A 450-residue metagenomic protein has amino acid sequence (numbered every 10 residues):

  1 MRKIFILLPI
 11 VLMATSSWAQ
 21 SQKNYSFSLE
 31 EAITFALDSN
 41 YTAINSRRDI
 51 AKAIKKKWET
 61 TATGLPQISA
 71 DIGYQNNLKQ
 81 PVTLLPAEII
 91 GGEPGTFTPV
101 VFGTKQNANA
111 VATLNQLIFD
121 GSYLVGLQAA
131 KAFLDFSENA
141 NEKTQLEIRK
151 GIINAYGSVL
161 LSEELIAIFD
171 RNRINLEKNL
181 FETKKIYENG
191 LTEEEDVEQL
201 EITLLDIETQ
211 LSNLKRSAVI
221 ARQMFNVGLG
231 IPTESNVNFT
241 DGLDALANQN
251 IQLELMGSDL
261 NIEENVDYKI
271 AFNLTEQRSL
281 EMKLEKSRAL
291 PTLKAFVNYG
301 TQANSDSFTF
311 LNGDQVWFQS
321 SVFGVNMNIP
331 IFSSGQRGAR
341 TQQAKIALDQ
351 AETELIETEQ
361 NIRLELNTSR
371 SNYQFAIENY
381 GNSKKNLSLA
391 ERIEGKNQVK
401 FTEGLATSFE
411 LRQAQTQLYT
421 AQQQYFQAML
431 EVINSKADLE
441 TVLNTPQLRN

Functional and structural regions predicted by a protein language model:
I4-M13: Sec-dependent N-terminal signal peptides
I6, Q20-Q22, S69-D71, L78-Q80 (+3 more regions): Acidic, low-complexity, intrinsically disordered peripheral segments
A19-S69, G73, K79, T233 (+4 more regions): Bacterial Sec-pathway N-terminal export signals of envelope proteins
S21-Y25, D71-A112, G242-N250, F296-I329 (+1 more regions): Small/polar, glycine/serine/threonine/aspartate-rich low-complexity segments that form flexible
I44-R48, T61, F102, N107 (+7 more regions): Sec/SRP-type N-terminal targeting helices
K55, E147-I262, N372, A376: Periplasmic alpha-helical coiled-coil/stalk elements that build and connect Gram-negative outer-membrane
Y187-L191, F401-L405, V442: A short glycine-centered flexible hinge/capping loop motif at secondary-structure junctions
E193-E195, T402-Q427: Short terminal targeting/anchoring segments
